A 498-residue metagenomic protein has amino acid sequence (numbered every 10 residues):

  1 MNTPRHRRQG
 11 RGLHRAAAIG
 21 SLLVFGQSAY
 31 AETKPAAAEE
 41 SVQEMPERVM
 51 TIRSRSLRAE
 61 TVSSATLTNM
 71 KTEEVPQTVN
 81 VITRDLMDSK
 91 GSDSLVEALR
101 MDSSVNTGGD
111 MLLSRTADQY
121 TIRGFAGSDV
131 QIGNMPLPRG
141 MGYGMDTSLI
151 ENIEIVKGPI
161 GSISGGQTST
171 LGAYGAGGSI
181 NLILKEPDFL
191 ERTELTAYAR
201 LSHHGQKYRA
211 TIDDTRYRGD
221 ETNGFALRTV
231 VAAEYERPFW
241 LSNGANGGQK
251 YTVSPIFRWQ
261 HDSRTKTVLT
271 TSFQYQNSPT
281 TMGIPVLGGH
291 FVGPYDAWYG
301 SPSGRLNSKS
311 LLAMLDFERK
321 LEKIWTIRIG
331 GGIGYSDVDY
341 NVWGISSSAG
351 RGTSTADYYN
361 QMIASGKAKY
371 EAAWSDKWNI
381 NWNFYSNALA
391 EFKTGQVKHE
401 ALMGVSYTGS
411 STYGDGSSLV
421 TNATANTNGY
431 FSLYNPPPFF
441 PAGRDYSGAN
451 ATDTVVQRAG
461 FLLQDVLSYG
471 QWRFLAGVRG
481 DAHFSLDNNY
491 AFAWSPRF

Functional and structural regions predicted by a protein language model:
M1-S104: N-terminal Sec signal peptide and the immediately downstream disordered periplasmic leader that contains the TonB box
V81-R84, A98-M101, L112, D118-S164: Periplasmic plug
L149-T196: A beta-strand signature from Gram-negative outer-membrane beta-barrel systems, especially the internal plug domain
P187-T193, G219-F225, D262-K266, E322-T326 (+2 more regions): Short loop/turn motifs that connect adjacent beta-strands in outer-membrane beta-barrel proteins
E194, L201-M282, S303-K320: Transmembrane beta-barrel wall of Gram-negative outer-membrane proteins
A199-G205, R216, A233-R237, H261 (+8 more regions): Transmembrane beta-strands of outer-membrane beta-barrel pores
D262, K266-T267, N379, K398-L402 (+2 more regions): Structural signature of Gram-negative outer-membrane beta-barrels, strongest in the C-terminal barrel of TonB-dependent
G288-W298, S348-A368, G414-A451: Surface-exposed loop/turn segments flanking beta-strands in extracellular/periplasmic regions
